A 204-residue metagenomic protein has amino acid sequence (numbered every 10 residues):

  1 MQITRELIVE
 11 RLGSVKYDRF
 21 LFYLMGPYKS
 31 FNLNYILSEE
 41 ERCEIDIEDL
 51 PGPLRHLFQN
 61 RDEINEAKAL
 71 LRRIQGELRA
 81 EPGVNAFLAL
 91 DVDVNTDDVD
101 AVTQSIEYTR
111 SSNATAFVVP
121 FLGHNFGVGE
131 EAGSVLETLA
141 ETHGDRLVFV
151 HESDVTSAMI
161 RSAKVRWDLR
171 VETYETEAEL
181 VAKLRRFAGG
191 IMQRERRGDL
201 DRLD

Functional and structural regions predicted by a protein language model:
M1-D204: Conserved catalytic or regulatory cores that recognize and/or transform ribose-phosphate-containing ligands
